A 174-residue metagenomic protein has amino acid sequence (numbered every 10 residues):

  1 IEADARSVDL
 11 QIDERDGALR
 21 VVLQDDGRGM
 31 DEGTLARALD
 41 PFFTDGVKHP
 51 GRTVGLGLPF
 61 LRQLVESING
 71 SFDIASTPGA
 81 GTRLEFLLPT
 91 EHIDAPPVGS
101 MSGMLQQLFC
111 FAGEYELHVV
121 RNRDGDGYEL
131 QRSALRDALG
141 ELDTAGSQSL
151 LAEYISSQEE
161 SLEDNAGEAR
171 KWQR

Functional and structural regions predicted by a protein language model:
S7-G17: Short beta-strand/loop element within the Bergerat-fold HATPase_c
D25: Acidic ATP/Mg2+-coordinating residue in the GHKL
R28-D31: A short glycine-centered beta->alpha linker in the GHKL/HATPase_c
G33-F42: Short conserved segment of the HATPase_c
G57, L61: Short alpha-helical Gxxx[C/S/T] motif in the catalytic ATP-binding
N69-A75: Glycine-rich ATP-binding loops of the HATPase_c
A75-G81: A short beta-strand-to-loop micro-motif at the C-terminal edge of the catalytic HATPase_c
